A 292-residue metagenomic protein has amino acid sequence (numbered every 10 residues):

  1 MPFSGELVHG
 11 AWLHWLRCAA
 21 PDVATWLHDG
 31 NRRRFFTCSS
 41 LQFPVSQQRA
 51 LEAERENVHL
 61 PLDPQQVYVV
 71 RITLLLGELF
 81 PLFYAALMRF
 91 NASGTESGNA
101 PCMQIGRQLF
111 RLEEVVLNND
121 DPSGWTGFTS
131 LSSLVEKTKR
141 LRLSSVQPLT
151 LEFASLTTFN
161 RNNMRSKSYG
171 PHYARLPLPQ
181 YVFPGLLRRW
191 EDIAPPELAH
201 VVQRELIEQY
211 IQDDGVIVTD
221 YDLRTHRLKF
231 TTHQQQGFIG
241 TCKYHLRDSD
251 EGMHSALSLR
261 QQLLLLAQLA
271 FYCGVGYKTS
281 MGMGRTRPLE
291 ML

Functional and structural regions predicted by a protein language model:
M1-L292: RNA-interacting cores
